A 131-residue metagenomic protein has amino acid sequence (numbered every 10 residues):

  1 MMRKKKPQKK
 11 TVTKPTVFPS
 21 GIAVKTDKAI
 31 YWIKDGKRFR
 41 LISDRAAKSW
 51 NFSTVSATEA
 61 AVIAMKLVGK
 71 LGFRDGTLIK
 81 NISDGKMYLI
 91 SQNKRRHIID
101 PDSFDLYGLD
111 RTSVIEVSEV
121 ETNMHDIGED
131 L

Functional and structural regions predicted by a protein language model:
M2-L131: Short, surface-exposed polybasic-aromatic patches that bind anionic ligands, especially phosphate groups
